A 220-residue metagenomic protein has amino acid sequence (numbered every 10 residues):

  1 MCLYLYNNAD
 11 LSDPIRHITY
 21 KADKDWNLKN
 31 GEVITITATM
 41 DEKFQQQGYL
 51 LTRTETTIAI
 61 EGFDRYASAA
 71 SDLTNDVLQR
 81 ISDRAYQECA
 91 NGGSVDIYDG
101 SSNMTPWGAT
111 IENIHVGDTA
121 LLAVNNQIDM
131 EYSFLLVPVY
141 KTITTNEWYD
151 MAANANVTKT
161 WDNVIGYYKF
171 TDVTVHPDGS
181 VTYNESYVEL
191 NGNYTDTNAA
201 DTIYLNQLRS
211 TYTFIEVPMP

Functional and structural regions predicted by a protein language model:
M1-N91, V95: Beta-rich interaction/scaffold domains
C2-L11, D99-M104, Q127, T144-V157: Intrinsically disordered, low-complexity coil segments
N30-A38, I128-T144: A short hydrophobic beta-strand element
T37-A67, K141, W161-V173, Y183-G192 (+1 more regions): Repeat-associated, polar segments at repeat-unit boundaries in modular proteins
V77-Q127, A199-T202, N206: Short Lys/Arg-enriched alpha/beta "domain-start" segment
Q87, S94-I97, L136, T182-S186: Viral structural modules
A120-F134, N146-P220: Preference for solvent-exposed, low-hydrophobicity sequence contexts
